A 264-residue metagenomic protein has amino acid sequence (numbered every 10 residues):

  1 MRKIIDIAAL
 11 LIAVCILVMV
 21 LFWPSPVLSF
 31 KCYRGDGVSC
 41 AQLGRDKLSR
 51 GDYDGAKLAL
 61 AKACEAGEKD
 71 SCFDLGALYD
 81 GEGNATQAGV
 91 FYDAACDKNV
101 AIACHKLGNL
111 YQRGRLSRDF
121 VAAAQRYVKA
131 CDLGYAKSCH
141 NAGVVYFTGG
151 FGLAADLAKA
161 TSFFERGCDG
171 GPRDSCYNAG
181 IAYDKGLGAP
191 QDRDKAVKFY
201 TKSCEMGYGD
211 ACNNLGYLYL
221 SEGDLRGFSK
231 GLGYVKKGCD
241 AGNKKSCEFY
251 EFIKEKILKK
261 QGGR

Functional and structural regions predicted by a protein language model:
M1-I12: N-terminal Sec-pathway targeting helices
G35-D36, K47, A66-E68, K98-V100 (+9 more regions): Short helix-capping/linker turns of helical repeat alpha-solenoids
G37, Y53, A85, F120 (+3 more regions): TPR-repeat structural position
Q42-S49, D74-G81, K106-R113, N141-G149 (+3 more regions): Hydrophobic face of amphipathic alpha-helices that form TPR/SEL1-like repeat modules and related alpha-solenoid
R50, E82, G114-S117, A154 (+2 more regions): Structural motif corresponding to the intra-repeat A-B loop/turn of tetratricopeptide repeats
K237-R264: Terminal, low-structured helical/coil segments at or just beyond the last alpha-helical repeat
